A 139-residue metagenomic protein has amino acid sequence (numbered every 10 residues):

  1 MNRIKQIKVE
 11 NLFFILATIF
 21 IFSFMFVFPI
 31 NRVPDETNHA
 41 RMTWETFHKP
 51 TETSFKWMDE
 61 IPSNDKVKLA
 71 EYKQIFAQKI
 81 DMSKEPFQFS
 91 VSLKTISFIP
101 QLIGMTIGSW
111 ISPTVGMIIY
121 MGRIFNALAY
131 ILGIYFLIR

Functional and structural regions predicted by a protein language model:
M1-S23: Start-transfer (signal-anchor) and selected internal transmembrane alpha helices of multi-pass inner/ER membrane
I4-I7, F28-N31, Q88-T95, G116 (+2 more regions): Conserved aromatic-histidine-acidic binding/catalytic patches
K5-K8, E36, Y120: Short alpha-helical segments used as structural interaction elements across diverse proteins
F22-I30, I103-I107, I111, L132-R139: Structural signature of transmembrane alpha-helix termini at the membrane-water interface
S23-N38, F55-K56: Helix-to-loop transition at the C-terminal end of transmembrane segments
A40-M42: Soluble extramembrane regions of membrane proteins in the secretory/endomembrane system
T46-G122: Interfacial juxtamembrane loops and adjacent helix segments that form the catalytic/substrate-binding surfaces
M117-R139: Transmembrane-helix motifs of polytopic, lipid-linked glycan transferases
